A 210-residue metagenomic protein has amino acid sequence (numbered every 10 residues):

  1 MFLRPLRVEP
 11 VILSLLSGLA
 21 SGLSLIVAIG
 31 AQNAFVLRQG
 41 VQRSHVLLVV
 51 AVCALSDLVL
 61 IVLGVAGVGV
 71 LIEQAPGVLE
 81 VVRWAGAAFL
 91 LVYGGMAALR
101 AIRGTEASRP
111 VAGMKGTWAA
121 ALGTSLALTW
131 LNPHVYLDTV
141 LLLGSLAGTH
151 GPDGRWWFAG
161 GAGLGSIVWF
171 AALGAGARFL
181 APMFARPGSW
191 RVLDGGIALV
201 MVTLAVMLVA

Functional and structural regions predicted by a protein language model:
F2, L6-E80, V140-W157: Juxtamembrane transmembrane-helix termini in multi-pass membrane transport proteins
P10, A75-A107, G163-F170, A185-A210: Selective transmembrane alpha-helices of multi-pass membrane proteins
L13, G116-G123, L131: Juxtamembrane cytosolic amphipathic helices that cap and anchor the N-termini of specific transmembrane helices
L19, L23, V27, L58 (+4 more regions): Hydrophobic/aromatic residues within the transmembrane alpha-helices of Major Facilitator Superfamily
S44-K115, A120-A121, G176-F179: Membrane helix-loop-helix hairpins that form the core translocation module of multi-pass transporters
A51-L63, L131, V135-Y136, L164-F170: Membrane-embedded alpha-helical segments of transport systems, primarily multispan ion/solute transporters
L63-V65, L128-Y136, M201-A210: Hydrophobic alpha-helical transmembrane segments in multi-pass integral membrane proteins
